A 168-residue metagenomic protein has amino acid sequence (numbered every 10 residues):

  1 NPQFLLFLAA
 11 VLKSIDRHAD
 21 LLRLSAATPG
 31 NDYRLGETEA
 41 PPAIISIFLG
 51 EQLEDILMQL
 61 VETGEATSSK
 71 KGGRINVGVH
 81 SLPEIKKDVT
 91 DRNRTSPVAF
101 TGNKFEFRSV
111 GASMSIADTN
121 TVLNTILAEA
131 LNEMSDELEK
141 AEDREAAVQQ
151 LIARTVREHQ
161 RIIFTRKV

Functional and structural regions predicted by a protein language model:
N1-V168: Active-site capping/gating regions of soluble enzymes
